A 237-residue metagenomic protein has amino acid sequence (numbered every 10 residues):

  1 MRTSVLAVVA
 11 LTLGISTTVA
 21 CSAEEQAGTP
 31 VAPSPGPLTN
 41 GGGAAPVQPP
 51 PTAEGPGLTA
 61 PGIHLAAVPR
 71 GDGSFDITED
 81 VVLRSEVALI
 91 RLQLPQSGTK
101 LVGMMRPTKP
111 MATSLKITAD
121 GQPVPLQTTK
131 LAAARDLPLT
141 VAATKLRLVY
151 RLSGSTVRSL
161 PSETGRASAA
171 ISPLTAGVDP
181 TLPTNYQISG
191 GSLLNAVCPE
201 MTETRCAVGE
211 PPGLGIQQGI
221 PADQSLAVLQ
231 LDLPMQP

Functional and structural regions predicted by a protein language model:
M1-V19: Sec-dependent bacterial lipoprotein signal peptides
V19-E25: Bacterial signal peptide processing site
A27-V124, G213, P221-P237: Extracytoplasmic low-complexity, Pro/Thr/Ser/Ala/Gly-rich segments that lie immediately after a secretion/anchoring
L58-P61, L131, R166-A167: Short linear interaction motifs
P69, L137, L193-L194: Hydrophobic/basic alpha-helical segments enriched in Actinobacteria
V81-K109, S162-G191: Surface-exposed beta-strand/loop patches in extracellular or lumenal glycoproteins
P110-G165, E210-P237: A surface-exposed beta-strand-loop module
T164-P237: Intrinsically disordered, low-complexity linkers and stems that provide flexible hinges in membrane-associated
